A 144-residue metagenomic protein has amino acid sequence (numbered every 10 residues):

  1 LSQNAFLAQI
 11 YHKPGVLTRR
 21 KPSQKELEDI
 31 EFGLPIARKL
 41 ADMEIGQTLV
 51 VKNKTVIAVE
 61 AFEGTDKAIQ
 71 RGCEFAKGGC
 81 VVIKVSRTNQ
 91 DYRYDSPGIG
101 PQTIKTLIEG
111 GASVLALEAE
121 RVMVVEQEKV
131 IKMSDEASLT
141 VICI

Functional and structural regions predicted by a protein language model:
L1-I104, I108: Conserved mixed alpha/beta catalytic, RNA-binding, or beta-rich assembly cores of soluble enzyme, regulatory
K105-I144: C-terminal binding/interaction regions
